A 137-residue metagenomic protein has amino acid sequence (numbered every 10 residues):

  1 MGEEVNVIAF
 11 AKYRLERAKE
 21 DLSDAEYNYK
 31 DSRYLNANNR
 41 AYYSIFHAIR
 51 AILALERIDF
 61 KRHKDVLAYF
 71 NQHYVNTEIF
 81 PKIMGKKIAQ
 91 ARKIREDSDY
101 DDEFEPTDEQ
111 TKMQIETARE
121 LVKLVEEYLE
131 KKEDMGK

Functional and structural regions predicted by a protein language model:
M1-K137: Terminal alpha-helical segments
